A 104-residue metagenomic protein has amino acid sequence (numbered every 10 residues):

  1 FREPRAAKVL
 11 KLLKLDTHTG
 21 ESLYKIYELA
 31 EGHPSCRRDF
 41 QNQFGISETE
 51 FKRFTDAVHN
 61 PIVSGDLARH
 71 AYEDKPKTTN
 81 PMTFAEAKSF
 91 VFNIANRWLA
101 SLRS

Functional and structural regions predicted by a protein language model:
F1-S104: Amphipathic, oligomerization/interface secondary-structure segments
